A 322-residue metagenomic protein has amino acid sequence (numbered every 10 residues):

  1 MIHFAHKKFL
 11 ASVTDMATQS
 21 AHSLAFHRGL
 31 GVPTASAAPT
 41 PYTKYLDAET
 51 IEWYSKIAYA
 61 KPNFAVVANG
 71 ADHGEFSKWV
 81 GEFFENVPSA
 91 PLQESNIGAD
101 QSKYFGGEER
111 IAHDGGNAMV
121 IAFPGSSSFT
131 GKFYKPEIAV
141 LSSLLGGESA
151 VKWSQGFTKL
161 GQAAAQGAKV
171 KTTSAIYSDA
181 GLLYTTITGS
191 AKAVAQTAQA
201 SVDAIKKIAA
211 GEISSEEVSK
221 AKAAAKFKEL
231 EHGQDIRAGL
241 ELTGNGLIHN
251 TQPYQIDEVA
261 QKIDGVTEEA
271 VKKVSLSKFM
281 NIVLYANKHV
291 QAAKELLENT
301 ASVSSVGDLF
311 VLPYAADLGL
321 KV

Functional and structural regions predicted by a protein language model:
M1-G98, M119, A163-V322: Charge-rich, well-structured scaffold segments of protease-associated domains
A90-Q162, A175, L182, T186 (+1 more regions): His/Glu-based metal-binding/catalytic segments typifying zinc-dependent metallopeptidases
